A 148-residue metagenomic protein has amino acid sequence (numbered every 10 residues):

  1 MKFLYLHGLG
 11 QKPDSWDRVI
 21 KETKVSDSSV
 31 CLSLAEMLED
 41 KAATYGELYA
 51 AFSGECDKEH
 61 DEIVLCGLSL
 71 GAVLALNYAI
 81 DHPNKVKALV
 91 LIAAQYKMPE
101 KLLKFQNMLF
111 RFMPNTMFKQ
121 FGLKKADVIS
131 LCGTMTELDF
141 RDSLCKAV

Functional and structural regions predicted by a protein language model:
Y5-G8, C31: Structural cue for short, hydrophobic secondary-structure segments
G8-Q11, S69: Active-site glycine-rich loops that stabilize anionic/oxyanionic intermediates across multiple enzyme folds
G10-R18: Serine-hydrolase catalytic-loop signature spanning alpha/beta hydrolases and amidase-signature enzymes
R18-K21, V30-V64: Active-site loop/oxyanion-hole signature of alpha/beta-hydrolase fold enzymes
L65-G67, I92: Short beta-strand immediately N-terminal to the catalytic nucleophile in serine-hydrolase-like folds
G67-A75: Gly/Ala-rich beta-loop-alpha elbow adjacent to hydrolase catalytic centers
I80, V86-F118: Flexible "cap/lid" loop of the alpha/beta hydrolase fold
G133-V148: Conserved serine/cysteine hydrolase catalytic core
